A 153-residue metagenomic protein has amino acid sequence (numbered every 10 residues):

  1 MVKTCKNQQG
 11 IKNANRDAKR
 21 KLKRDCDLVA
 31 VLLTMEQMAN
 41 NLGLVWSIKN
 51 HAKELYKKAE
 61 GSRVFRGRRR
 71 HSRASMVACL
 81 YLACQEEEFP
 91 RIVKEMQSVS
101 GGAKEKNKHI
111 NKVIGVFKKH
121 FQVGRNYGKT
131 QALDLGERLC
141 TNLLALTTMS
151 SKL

Functional and structural regions predicted by a protein language model:
M1-L153: Non-catalytic, interaction-prone regions of core transcription and DNA-replication machinery
